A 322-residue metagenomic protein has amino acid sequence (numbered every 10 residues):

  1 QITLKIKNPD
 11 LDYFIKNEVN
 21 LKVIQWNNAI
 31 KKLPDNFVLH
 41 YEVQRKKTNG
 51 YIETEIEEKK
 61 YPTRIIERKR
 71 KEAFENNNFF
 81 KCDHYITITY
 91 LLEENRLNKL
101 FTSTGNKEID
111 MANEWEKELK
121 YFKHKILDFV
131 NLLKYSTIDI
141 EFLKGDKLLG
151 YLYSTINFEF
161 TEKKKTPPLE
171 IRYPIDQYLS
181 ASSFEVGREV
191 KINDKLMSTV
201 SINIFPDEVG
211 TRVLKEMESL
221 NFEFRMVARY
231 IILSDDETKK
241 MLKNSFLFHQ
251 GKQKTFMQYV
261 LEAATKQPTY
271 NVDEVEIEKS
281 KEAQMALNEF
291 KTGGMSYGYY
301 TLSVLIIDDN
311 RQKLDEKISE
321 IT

Functional and structural regions predicted by a protein language model:
Q1-T322: Extended, folded cores of ATP/NTP-driven motor/assembly subunits in large transport and secretion machines
